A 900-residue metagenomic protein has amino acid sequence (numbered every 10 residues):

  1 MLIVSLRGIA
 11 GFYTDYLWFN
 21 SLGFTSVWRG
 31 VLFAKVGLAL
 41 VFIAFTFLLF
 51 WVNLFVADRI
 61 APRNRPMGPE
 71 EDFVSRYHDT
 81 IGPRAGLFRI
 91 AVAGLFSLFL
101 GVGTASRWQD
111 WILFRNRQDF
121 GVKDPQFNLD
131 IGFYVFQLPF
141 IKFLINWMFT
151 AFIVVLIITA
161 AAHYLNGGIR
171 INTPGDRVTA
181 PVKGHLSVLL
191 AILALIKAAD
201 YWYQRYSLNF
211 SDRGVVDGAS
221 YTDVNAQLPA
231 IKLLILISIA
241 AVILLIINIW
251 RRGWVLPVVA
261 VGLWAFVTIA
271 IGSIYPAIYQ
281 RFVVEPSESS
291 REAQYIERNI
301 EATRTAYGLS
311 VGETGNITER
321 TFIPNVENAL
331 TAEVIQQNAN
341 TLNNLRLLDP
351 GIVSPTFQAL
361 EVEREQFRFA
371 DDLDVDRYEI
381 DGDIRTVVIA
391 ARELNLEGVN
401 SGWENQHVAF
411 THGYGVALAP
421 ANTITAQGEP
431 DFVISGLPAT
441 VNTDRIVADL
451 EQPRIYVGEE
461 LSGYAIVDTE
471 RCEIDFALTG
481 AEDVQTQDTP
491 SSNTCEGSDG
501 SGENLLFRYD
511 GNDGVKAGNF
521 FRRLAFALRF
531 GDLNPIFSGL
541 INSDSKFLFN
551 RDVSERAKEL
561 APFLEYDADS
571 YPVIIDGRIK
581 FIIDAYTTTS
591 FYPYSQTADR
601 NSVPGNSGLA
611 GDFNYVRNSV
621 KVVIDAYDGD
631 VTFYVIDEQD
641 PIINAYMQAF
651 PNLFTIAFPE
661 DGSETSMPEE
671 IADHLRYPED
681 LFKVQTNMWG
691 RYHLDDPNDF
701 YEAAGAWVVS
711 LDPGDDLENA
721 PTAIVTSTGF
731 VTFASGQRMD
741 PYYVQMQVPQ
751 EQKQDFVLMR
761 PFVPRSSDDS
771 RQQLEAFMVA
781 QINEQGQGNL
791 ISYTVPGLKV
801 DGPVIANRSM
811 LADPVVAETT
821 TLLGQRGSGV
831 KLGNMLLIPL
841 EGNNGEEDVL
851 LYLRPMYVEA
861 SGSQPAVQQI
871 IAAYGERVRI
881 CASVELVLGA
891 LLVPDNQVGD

Functional and structural regions predicted by a protein language model:
L2-N20, S26-D900: Soluble extracytoplasmic regions of secretory-pathway and membrane proteins
